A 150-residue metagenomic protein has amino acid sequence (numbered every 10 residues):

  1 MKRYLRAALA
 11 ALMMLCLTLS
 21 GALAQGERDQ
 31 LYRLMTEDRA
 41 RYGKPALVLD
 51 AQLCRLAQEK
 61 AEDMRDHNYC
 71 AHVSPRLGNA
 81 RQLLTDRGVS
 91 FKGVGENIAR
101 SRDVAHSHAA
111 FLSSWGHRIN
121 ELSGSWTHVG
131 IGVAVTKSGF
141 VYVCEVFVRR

Functional and structural regions predicted by a protein language model:
M1-L9: Bacterial N-terminal signal peptides that target proteins for export
L9, A46-L47, H106: Secondary-structure boundary/capping signal
L9-T18: Bacterial N-terminal signal peptides
M13, A46, E96: Generic anion/oxyanion-binding catalytic loop in active/binding sites
L19-A24: Sec/Tat signal peptide C-region and signal peptidase I cleavage site
Q25-L84, S125: Short, well-ordered surface patches within globular domains
N79-R150: A well-ordered secondary-structure block
